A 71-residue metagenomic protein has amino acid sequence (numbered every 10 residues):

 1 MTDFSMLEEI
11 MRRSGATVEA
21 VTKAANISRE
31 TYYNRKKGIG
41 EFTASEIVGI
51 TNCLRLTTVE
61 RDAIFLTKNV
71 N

Functional and structural regions predicted by a protein language model:
M1-T17: A short, Lys/Arg-rich alpha-helix, primarily the initiator
S5, R12, N26, K37-I39 (+1 more regions): Residue-level detection of the helix-turn-helix DNA-binding "recognition helix"
E9, N34, A63: DNA-binding alpha-helical recognition surfaces that contact promoter or target DNA
M11, T22, T51: The alpha-helix within a helix-turn-helix
G15-N34: Short alpha-helical DNA-recognition segment
I39-S45: Short, solvent-exposed alpha-helical "recognition" segments
S45-E60: DNA major-groove recognition helix of helix-turn-helix/homeodomain DNA-binding modules
R61-N71: Short amphipathic recognition helices of helix-turn-helix/homeodomain-type DNA-binding modules
